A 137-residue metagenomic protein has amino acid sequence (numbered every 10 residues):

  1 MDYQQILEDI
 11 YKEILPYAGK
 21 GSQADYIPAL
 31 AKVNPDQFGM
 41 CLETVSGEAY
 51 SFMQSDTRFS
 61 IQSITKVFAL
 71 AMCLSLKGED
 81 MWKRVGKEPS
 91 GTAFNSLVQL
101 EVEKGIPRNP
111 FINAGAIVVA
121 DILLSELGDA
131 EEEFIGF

Functional and structural regions predicted by a protein language model:
M1-Q5, P35-F38: Terminal-appendage/accessory-domain detector
D2-G19, S75, E79, K83-F137: Active-site-adjacent helix/loop patches that line small-molecule binding or acyl-intermediate pockets
K12-Y17, S55, S60-I64: Short N-terminal helix-initiation segments at or just after the protein's N-terminus
L15-F52: A short, well-structured edge-of-sheet supersecondary motif
N34-P35, T57-I61, R108-F111: Secondary-structure capping and boundary motifs in well-ordered enzyme cores
G39-C41, A69, R84, V118: Generic structural signal for residues positioned in beta-strands
S46-D56, S96-E103: Glycine/charged-rich beta-loop-alpha catalytic/anionic-binding loops adjacent to active sites
G47, S60-W82: Active-site SXXK
